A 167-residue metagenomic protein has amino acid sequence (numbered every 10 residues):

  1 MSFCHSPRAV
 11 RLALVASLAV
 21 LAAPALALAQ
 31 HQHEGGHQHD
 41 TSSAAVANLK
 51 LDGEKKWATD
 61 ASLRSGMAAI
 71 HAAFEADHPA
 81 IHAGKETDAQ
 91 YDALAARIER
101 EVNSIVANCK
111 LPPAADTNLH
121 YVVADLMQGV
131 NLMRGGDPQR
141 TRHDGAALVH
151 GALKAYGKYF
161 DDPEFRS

Functional and structural regions predicted by a protein language model:
S2-L14: Bacterial N-terminal signal peptides that target proteins for export
A13-P24: Bacterial N-terminal signal peptides
A29-E86, F165: Immediate post-signal-peptide N-terminus of mature secreted/exported proteins
T59-G66, I70, T87, Y91-L94 (+3 more regions): Amphipathic alpha-helix face/heptad-repeat signature
H71-F74, D92-A107: Short N-proximal segments of mature Sec-exported proteins
F74-K85, I105, C109, V130-R140 (+1 more regions): Secondary-structure edge/capping motif, primarily at the C-terminal ends of alpha-helices and the immediately following
E101-H120: Short, solvent-exposed, charged loop/turn and helix-capping segments that join or cap alpha-helices on peripheral
L119-S167: Helix-rich interaction surfaces within compact, conserved domain-sized segments that mediate assembly or partner
